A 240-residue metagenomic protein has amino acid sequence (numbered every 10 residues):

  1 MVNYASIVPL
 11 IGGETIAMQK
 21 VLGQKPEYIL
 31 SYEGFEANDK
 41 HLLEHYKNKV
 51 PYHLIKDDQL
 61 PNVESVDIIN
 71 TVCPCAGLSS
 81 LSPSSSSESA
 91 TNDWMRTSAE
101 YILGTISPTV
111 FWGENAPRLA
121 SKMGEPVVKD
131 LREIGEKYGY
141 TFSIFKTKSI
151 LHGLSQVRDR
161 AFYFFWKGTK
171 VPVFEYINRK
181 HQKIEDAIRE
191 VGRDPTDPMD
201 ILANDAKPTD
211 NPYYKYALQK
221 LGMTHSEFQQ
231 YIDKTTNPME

Functional and structural regions predicted by a protein language model:
V2: Nucleotide donor/acceptor-binding cores
A5-D58: SAM cofactor-binding core of SAM-dependent methyltransferases, primarily the Rossmann-like beta-alpha-beta module
L60-V66, C75-E240: Class I S-adenosyl-L-methionine
N70-T71: Redox-cofactor binding/interface segments in oxidoreductases and associated redox assembly factors
